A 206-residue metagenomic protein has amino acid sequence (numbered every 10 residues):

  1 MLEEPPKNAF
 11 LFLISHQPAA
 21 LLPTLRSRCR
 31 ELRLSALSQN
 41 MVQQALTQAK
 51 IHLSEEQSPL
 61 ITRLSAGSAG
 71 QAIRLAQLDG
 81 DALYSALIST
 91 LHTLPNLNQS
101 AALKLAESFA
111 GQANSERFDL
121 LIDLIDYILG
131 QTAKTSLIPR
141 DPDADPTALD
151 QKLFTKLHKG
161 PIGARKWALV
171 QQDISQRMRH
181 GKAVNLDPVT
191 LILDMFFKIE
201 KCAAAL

Functional and structural regions predicted by a protein language model:
K7-F10, H16-L124, Q131, T135-L206: Charged, glycine-rich active-site and insertion segments that engage polyanionic ligands
